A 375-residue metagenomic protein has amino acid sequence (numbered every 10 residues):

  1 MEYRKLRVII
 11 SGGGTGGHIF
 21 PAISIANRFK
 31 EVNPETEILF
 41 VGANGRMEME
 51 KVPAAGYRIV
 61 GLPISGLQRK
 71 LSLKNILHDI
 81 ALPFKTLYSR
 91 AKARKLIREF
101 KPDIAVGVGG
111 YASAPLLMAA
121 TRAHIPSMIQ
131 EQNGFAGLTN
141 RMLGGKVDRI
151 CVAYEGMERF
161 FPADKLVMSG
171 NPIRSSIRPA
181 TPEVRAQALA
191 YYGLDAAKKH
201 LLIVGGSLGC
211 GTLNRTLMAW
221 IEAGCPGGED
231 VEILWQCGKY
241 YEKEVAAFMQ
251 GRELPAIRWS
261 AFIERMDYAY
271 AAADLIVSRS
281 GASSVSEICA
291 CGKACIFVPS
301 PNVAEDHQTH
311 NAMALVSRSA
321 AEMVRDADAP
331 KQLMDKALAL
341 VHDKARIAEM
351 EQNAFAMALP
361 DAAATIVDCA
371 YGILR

Functional and structural regions predicted by a protein language model:
K5-T15, E35-F84, K239-Y241, D326-A327: Conserved nucleotide-sugar phosphate-binding/catalytic loop shared by glycosyltransferases and other
I10, L39, R58, T121-A186 (+1 more regions): Active-site-proximal region of nucleotide-activated glycan assembly enzymes, centered on histidine/acidic-rich loops
L71-I104: An amphipathic, basic-hydrophobic alpha-helix
K92-A105, A112-M128, R141-K146: Glycosyltransferases and closely related glycan-assembly transferases that use nucleotide-activated donors
P102-I104, A271-S286, K293: Acidic donor-binding loop of glycosyltransferase active sites
E183-A190, L194-I276, T309-A312, S317 (+1 more regions): Donor-nucleotide binding loops and adjacent catalytic segments primarily of GT-B fold Leloir glycosyltransferases
R346-P360: A short, well-ordered alpha-helix in the C-terminal region of glycosyltransferases
L359-R375: C-terminal alpha-helical cap of glycosyltransferases
